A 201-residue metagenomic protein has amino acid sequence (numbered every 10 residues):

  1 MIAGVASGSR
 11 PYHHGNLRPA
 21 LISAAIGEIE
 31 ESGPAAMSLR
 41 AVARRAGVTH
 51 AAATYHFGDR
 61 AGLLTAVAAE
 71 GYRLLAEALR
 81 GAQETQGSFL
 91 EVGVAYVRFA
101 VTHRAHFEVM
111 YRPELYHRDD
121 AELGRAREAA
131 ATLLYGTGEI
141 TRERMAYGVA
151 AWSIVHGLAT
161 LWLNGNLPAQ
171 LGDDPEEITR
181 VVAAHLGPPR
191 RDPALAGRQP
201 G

Functional and structural regions predicted by a protein language model:
M1-A6, T132-I140, N164-G201: C-terminal peripheral helix-coil segments that are non-catalytic and often amphipathic
A20, A24, E28-G62, A66: Helix-turn-helix
S23, Q86-V101, A105, M145 (+2 more regions): Amphipathic alpha-helical segments that line or abut small-molecule/effector binding pockets and mediate allosteric
I29, L64-G71, M110, D119 (+1 more regions): Alpha-helical DNA-contacting segments of helix-turn-helix folds
A69-E91, R125, A130, L134: Amphipathic alpha-helical linker/stalk segments
L90-R112, A121, W152, A159 (+1 more regions): Helical hydrophobic small-molecule/effector-binding pocket
Y111, Y116-A150, P175-G187: Amphipathic alpha-helical packing segments from all-alpha helical-bundle domains
